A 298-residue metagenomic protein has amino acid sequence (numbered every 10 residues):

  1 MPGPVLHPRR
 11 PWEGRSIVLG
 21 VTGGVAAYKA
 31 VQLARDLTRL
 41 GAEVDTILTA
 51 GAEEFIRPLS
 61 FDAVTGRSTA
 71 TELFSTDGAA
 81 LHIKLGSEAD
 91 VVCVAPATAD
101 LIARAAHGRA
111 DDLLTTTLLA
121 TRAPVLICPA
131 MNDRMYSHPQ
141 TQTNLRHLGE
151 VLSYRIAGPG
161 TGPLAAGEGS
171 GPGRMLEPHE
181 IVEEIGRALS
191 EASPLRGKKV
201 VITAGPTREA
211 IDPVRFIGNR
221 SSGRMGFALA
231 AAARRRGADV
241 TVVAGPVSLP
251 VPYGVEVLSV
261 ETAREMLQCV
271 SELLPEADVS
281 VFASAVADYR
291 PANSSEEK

Functional and structural regions predicted by a protein language model:
M1-L126, N132-K298: A cross-family phosphate/adenosyl-ligand binding-site feature
